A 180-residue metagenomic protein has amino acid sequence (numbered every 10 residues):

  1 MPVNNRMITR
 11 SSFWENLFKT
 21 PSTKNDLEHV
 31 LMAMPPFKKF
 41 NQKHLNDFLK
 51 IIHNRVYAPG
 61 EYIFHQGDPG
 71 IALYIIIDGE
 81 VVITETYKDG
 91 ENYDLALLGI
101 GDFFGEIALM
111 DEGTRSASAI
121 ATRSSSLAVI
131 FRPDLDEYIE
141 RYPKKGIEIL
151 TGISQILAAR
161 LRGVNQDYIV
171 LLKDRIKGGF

Functional and structural regions predicted by a protein language model:
M1-D102, I107-F180: Cytosolic regulatory regions built on CNB/CRP/Popeye-like sensor folds
